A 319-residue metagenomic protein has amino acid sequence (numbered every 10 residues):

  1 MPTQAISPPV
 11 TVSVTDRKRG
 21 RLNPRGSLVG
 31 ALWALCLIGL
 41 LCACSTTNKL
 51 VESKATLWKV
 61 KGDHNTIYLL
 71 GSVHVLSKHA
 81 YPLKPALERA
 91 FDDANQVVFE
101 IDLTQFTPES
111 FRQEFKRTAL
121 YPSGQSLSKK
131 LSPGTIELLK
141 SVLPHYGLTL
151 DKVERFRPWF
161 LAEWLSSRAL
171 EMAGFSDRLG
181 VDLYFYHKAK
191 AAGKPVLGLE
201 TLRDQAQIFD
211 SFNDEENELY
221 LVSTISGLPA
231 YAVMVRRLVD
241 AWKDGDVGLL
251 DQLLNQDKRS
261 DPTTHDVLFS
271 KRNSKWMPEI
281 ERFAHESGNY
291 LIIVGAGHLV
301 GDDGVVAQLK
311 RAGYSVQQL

Functional and structural regions predicted by a protein language model:
M1-V12: Short, intrinsically disordered terminal tails adjacent to the first/last structured region
I6, D16-L32: Bacterial N-terminal signal peptides that target proteins for export
S27, A90-D93, F283-E286: Alpha-helix C-cap/termination motif
C42-A43: C-terminal motif of bacterial Sec signal peptides marking the signal peptidase cleavage site
T47-K49, T56-L57, K61-L268: Structured, acidic catalytic/metal-binding patches in enzyme active sites
P262-L319: A cross-kingdom marker for long, charged
